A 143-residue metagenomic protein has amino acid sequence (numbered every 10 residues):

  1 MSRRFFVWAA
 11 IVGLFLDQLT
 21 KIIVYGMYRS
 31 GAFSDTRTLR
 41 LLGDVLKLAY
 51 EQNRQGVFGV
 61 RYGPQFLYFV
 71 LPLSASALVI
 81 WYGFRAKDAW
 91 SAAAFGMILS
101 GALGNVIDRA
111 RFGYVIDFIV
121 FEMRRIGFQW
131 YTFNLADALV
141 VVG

Functional and structural regions predicted by a protein language model:
M1-G143: Alpha-helical transmembrane bundles and membrane-interface segments of multipass inner-membrane proteins
